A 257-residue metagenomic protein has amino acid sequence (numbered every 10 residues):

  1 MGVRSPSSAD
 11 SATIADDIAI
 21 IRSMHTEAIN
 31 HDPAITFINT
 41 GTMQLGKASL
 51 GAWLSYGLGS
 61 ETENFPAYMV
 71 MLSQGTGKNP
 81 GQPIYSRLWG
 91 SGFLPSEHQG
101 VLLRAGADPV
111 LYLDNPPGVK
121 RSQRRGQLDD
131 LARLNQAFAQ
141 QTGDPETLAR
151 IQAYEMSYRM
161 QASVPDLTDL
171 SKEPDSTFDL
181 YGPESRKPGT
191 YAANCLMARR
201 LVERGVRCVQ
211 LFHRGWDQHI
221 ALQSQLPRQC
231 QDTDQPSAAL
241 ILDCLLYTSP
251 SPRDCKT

Functional and structural regions predicted by a protein language model:
M1-S249, R253: Ligand-binding pockets and gating/stacking loops
K256-T257: N-terminal low-complexity segments that are often proline-rich with Ser/Thr-Pro
